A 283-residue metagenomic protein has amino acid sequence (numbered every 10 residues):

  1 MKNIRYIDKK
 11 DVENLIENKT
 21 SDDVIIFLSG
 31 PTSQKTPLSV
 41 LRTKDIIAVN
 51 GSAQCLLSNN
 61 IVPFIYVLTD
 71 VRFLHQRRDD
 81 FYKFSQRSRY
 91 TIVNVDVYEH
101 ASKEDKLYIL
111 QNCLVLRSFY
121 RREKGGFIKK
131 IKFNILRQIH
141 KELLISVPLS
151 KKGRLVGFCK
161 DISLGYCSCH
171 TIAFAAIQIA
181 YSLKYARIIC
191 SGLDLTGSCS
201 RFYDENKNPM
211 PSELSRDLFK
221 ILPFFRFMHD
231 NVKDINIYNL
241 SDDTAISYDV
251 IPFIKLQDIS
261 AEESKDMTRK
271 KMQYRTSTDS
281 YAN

Functional and structural regions predicted by a protein language model:
M1-N283: Metal-ion/cofactor- or nucleotide/acyl-coenzyme-handling active-site neighborhoods
